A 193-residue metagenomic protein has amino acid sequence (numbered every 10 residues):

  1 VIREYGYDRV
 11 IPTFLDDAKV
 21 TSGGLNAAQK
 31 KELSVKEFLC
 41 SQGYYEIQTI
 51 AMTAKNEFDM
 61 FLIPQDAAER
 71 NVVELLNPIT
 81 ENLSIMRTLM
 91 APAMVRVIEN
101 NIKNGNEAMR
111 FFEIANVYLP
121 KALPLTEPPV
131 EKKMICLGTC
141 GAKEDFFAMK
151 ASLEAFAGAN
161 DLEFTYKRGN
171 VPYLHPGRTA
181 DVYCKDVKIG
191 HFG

Functional and structural regions predicted by a protein language model:
V1-G193: Extended beta-strand-rich architecture
